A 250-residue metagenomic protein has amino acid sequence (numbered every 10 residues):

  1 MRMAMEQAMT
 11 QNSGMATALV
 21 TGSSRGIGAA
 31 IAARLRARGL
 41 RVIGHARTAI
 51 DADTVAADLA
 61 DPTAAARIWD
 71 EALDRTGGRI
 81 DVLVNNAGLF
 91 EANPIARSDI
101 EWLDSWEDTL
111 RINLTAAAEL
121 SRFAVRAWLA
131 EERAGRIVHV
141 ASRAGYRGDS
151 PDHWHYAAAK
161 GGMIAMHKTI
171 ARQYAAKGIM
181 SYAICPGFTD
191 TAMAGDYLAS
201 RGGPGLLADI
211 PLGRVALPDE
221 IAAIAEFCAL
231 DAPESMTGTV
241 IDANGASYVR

Functional and structural regions predicted by a protein language model:
R2-E6, T10, F90, E226 (+1 more regions): Short C-terminal tail/terminal secondary-structure segment of NAD(P)H-dependent dehydrogenase/reductase domains
S24-R25: Conserved glycine-rich cofactor-binding loop
F90-E107, P151-H155, G195-L198: Conserved mid-core segment of classical short-chain dehydrogenase/reductases
S121-R122, K168: A short, exposed helix-loop element centered on a Lys and neighboring polar residues
R126, A171-Q173, E234: Alpha-helical segment proximal to the catalytic Tyr-Lys
V138-G162, H167-A176: Catalytic loop of short-chain dehydrogenase/reductase
A175, M180, M236-G238: Short, small/polar-rich loop/turn modules that mediate ligand/substrate recognition or access, typified
